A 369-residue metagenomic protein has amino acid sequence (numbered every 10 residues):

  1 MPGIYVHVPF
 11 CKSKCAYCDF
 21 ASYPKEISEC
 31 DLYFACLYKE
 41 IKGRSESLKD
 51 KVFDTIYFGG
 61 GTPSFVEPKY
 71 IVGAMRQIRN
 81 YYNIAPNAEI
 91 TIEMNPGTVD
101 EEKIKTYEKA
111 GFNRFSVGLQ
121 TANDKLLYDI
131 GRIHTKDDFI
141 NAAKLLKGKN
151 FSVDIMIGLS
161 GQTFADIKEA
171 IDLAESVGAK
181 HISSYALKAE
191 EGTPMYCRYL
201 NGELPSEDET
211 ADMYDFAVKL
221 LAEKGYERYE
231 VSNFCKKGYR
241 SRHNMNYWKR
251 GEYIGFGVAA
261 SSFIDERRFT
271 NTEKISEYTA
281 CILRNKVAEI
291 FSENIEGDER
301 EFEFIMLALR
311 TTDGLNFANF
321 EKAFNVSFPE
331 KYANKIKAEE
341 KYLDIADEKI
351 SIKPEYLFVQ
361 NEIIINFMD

Functional and structural regions predicted by a protein language model:
M1, S22-E46, K51-V326: C-terminal scaffold of the Radical SAM
M1-V8: Immediate flanking context of iron-sulfur cluster ligation sites
P9-S22: Local cysteine-cluster metal-coordination motifs and their immediate loop/turn environment, predominantly Fe-S cluster
G314-F317, A333, I345: Charged substrate- and nucleic-acid-binding regions of tRNA-handling and nucleotidyl-transfer enzymes, centered on
N325-A338: Short amphipathic alpha-helical interaction segments
E340-E348: A short, conserved structural fragment
E348-Q360: Accessory beta->alpha helical hairpin/"wing" motif in late/C-terminal subdomains of nucleic-acid enzymes
L357-D369: Short, amphipathic alpha-helical interaction segments positioned at domain boundaries
